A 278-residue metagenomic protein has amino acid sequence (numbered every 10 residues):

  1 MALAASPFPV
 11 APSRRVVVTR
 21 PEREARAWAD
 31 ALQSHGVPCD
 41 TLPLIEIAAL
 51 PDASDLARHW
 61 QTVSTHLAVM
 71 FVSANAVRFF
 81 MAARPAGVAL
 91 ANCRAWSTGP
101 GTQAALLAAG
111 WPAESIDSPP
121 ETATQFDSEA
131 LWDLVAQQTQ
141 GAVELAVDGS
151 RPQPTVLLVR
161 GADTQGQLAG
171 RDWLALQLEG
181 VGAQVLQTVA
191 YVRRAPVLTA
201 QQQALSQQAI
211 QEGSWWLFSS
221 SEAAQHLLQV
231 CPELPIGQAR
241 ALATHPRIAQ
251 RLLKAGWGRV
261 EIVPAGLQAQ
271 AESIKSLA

Functional and structural regions predicted by a protein language model:
A2-A278: Conserved beta-alpha
